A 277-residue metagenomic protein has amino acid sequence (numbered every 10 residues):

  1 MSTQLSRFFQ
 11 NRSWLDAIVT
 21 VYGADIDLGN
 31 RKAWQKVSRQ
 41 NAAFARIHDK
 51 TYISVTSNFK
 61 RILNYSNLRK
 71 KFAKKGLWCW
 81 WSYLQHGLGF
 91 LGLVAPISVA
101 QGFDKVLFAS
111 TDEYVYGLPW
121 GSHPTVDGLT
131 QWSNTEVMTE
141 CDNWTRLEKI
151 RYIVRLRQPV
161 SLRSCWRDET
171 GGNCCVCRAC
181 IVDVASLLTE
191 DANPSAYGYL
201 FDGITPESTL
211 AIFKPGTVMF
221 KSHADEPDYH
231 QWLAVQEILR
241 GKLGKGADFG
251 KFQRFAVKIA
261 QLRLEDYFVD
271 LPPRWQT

Functional and structural regions predicted by a protein language model:
S2-T277: Nucleotide-activated chemistry modules centered on ATP-dependent adenylation/adenylyltransferase
